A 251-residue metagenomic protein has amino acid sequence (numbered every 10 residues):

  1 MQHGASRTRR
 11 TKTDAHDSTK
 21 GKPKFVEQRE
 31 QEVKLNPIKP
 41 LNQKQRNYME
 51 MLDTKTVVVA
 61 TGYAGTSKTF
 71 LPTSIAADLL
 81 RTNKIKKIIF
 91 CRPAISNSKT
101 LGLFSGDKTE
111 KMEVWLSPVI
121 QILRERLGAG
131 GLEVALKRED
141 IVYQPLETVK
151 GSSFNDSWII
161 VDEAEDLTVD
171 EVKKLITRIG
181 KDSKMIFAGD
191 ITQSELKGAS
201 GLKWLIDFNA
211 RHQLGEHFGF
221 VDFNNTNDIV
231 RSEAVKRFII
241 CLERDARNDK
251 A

Functional and structural regions predicted by a protein language model:
Q2-K12, K20-N36, Q43-V161, E165-A251: Conserved helicase motor core of SF1/SF2 NTP-dependent helicases
